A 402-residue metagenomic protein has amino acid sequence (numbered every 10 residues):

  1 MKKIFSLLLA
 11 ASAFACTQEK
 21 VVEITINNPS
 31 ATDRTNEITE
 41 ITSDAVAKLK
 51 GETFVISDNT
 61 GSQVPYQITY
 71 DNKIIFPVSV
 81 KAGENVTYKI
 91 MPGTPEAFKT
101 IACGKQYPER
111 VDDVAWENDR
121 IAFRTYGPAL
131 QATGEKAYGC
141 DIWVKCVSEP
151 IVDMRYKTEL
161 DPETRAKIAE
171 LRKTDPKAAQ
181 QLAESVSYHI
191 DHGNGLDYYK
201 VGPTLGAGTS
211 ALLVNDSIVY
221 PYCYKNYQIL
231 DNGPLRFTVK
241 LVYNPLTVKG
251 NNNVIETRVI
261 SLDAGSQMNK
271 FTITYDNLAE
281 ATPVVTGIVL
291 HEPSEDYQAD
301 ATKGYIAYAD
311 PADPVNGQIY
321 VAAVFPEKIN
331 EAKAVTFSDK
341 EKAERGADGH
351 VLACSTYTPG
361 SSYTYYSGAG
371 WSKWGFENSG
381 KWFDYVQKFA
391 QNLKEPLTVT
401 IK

Functional and structural regions predicted by a protein language model:
M1-T25: Bacterial Sec-dependent N-terminal signal peptides
E19-K105, R110-V111, K136-G139, V144-K145 (+1 more regions): Alpha-mannosidase-like glycoside hydrolase catalytic domains involved in N-glycan trimming, generalizing to other
E19-V22, P283-T336: Polysaccharide-binding surfaces and accessory modules of carbohydrate-active proteins
G51-I74, T247-N251, E292-A307, A332-A343: Solvent-exposed beta-strand/loop surfaces of large extracellular or lumenal domains
K73-V80, E327-K402: Beta-strand-rich recognition/accessory modules
E84-P95, V239-Y243, T286, A322-A323 (+1 more regions): Short, hydrophobic/aromatic-enriched beta-strand segments in well-ordered soluble domains
K89, T94-D216: Solvent-exposed N-terminal domain segments of exported/luminal and surface proteins
K225, I229-D231, T238-V284: Acidic, contiguous internal or C-terminal segments within carbohydrate-active enzymes that form a structured patch used
